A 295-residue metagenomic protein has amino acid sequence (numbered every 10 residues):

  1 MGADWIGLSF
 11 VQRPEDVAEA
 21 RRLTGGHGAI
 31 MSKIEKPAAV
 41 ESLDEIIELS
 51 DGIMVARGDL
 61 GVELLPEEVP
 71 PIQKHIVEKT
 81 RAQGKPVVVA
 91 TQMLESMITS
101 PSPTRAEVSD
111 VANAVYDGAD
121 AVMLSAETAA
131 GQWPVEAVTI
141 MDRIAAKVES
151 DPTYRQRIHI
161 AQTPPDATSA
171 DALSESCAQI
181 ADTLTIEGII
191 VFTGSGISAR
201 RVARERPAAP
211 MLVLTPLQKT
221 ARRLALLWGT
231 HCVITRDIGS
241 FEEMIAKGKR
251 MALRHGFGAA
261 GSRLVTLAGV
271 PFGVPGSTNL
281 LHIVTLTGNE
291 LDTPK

Functional and structural regions predicted by a protein language model:
M1-K295: Non-catalytic helical/linker scaffolds that mediate oligomerization, partner binding, and domain coupling around large
